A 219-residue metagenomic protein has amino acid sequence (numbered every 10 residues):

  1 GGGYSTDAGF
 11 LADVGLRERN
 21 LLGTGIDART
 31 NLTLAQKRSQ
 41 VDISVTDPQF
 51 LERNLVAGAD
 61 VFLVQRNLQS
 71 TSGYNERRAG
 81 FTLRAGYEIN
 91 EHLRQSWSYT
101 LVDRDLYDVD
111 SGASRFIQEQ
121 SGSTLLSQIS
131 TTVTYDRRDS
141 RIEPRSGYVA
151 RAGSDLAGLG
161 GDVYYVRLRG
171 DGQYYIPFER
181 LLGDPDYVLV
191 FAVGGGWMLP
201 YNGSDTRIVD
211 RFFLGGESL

Functional and structural regions predicted by a protein language model:
G1-F10, D103-L219: C-terminal outer-membrane beta-barrel translocator/porin domains of Gram-negative envelope proteins and their
G1-R151: Gram-negative/organellar outer-membrane beta-barrel architecture
